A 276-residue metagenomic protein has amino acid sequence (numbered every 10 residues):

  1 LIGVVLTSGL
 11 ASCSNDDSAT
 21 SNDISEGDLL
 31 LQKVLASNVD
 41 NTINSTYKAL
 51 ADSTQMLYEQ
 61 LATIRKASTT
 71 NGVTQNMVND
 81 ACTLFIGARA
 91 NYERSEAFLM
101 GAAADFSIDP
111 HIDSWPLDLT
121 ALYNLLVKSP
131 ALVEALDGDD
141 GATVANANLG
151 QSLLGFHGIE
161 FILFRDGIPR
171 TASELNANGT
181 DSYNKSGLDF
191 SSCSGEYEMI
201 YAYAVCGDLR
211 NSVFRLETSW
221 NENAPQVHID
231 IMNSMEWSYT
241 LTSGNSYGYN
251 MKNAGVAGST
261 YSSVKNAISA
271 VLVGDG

Functional and structural regions predicted by a protein language model:
L1-V5: Sec-dependent N-terminal signal peptides
S8-S12: C-terminal motif of bacterial Sec signal peptides marking the signal peptidase cleavage site
S14-D17: Bacterial signal peptide processing site
T20-G276: Mature extracytoplasmic or organellar-lumen-exposed domains after removal of signal/transit peptides
